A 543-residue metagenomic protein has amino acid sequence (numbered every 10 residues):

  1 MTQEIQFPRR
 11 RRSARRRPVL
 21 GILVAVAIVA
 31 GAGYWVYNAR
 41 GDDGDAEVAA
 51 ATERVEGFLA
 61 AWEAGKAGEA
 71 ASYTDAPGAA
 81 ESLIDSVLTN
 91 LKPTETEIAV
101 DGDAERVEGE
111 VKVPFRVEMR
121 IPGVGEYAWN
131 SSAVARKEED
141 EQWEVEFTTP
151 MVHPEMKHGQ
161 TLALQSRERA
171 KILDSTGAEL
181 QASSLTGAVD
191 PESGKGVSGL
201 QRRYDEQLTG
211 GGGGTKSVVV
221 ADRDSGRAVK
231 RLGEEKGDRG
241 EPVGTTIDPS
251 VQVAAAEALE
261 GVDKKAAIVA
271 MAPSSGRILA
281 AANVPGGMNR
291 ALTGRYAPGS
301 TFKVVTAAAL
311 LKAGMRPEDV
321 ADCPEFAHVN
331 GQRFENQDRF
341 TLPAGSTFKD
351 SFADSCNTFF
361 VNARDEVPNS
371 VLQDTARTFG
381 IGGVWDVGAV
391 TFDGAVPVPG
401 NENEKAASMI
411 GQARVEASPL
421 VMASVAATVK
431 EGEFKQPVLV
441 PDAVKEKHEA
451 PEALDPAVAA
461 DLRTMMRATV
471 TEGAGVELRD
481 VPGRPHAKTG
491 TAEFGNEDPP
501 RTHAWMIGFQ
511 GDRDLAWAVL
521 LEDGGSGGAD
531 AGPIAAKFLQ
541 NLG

Functional and structural regions predicted by a protein language model:
V29-E53, F434, G543: C-terminal region of N-terminal signal peptides and the immediate post-cleavage residues of exported proteins
Y37-G41, T89-A267, H503: Extracytoplasmic/periplasmic proteins that interact with beta-lactams or build/remodel peptidoglycan
T52-G57, K66-P114: Short solvent-exposed beta->alpha transition segments
A170-L173, L259-G286, G508-F509: A short, well-structured edge-of-sheet supersecondary motif
G177, A255-L259, G276, R295-D322 (+5 more regions): Active-site SXXK
K265-S274, V305, A321-A327, L342-T391: Active-site-adjacent helix/loop patches that line small-molecule binding or acyl-intermediate pockets
L292-P298, D386-H448: Active-site-proximal helix/loop microenvironment of the serine DD-peptidase/beta-lactamase transpeptidase fold
C323-F352, A423-R484, T491, G525: Conserved active-site-proximal loop/helix segments of enzymes involved in bacterial cell-wall and related
